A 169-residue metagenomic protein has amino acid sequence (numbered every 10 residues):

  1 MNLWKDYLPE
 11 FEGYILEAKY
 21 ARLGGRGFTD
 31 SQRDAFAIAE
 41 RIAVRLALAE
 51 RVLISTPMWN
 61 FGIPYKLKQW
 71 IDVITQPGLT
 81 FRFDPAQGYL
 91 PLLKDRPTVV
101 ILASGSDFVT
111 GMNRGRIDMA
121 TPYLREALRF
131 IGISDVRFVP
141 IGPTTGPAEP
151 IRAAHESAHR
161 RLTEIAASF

Functional and structural regions predicted by a protein language model:
M1, L53, V99-I101, R137-V139: Hydrophobic/aromatic beta-strand patches that form the interior of the parallel beta-sheet core in alpha/beta enzyme
M1-Q76, R160-F169: N-terminal beta1-alpha1-beta2 submodule of the flavodoxin-like/Rossmannoid cofactor-binding fold
I38-A39, P85, A120, A158: Amphipathic coiled-coil/heptad-repeat helices and related helical stalk/stem segments that mediate oligomerization
A49-E50, D95, I133: Short, well-ordered alpha-helix to beta-strand connector turns
M58, S104, G142: Residue-level signal for short, function-critical loop segments
V73-T80, P122: Gly/Ser/Thr-rich active-site loops/lids in small-molecule metabolic enzymes that frequently grip phosphoryl groups
R82-F130: Short, glycine-/small-residue-rich phosphate/pyrophosphate-handling segment
G111-F169: Glycine-rich phosphate/pyrophosphate-binding loop and the adjoining helix
